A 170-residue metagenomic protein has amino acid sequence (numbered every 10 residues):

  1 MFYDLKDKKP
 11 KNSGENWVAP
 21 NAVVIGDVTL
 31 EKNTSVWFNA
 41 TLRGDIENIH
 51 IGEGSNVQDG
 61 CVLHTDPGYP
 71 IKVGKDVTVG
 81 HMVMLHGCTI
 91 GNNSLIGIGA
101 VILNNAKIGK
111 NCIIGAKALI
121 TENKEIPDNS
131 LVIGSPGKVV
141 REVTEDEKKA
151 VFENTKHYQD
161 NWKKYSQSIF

Functional and structural regions predicted by a protein language model:
L5-K6, P10-P127, L131-V132, G137-V139: Structural signal for interior beta-strand "rungs" in well-ordered beta-sheet cores of soluble enzyme domains
K149-A150: Double-stranded beta-helix
T155-F170: Charged phosphate-binding loop/patch that engages nucleotide di/tri-phosphates or the phosphate backbone of nucleic
